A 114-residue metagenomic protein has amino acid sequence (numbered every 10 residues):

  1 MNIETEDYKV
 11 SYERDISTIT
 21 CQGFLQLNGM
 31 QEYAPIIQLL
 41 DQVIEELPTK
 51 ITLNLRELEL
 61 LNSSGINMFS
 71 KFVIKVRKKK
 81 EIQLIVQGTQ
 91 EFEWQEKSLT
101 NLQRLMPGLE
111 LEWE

Functional and structural regions predicted by a protein language model:
M1-Q38: STAS-typified acidic loop motif
K9-S11, T18-T20, T52, Q83-I85 (+1 more regions): Ser/Thr- (and often Asn-) enriched beta-sheet segments in non-cytosolic proteins
Y12-R14, I44-L47, R77: Flexible, charged surface loops at secondary-structure boundaries
N28-K50, Q103-G108: Generic amphipathic, hydrophobic interface segment in small proteins and small subunits
M30-A34, S63-I66, E96-L99: Conserved strand-to-helix beginnings and helix N-cap segments that scaffold or border functional pockets
L40-S64, V86-Q87: Short, glycine-/small-residue-enriched flexible loop/hinge segments at domain edges that mediate gating
M68-E114: Amphipathic, Lys/Arg-enriched alpha-helical "gate/interface" segment within cytosolic domains that mediates
